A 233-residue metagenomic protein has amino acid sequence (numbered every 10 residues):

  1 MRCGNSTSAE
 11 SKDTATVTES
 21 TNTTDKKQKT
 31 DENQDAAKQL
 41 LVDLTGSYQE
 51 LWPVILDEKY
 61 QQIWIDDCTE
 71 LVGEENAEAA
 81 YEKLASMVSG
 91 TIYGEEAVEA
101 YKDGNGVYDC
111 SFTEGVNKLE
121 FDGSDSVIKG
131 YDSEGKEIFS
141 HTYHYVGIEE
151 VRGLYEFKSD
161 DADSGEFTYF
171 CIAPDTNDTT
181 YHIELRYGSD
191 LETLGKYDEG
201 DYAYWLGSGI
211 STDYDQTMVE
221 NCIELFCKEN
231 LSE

Functional and structural regions predicted by a protein language model:
C3-K12: Bacterial lipoprotein signal-peptidase II cleavage site
A15-D25: Extracellular mucin-like PTS domains
D31-Q49: N-terminal helix-cap/turn-to-beta initiation motif at the start of protein domains
E50-L56, Y131-E134: Generic short beta-strand segments
V54-S89: Internal, charge-rich low-complexity segments
L84-A97, Y101: Long amphipathic alpha-helical protein-interaction segments
Y101-E233: Calycin-type beta-barrel ligand-binding domains and close structural analogs
